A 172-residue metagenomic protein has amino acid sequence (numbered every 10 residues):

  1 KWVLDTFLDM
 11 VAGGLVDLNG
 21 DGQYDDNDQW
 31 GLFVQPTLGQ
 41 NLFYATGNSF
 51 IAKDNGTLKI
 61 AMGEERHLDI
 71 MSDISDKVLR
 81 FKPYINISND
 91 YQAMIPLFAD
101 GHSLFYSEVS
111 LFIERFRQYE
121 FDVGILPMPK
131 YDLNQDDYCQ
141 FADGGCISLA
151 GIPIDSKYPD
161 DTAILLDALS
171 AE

Functional and structural regions predicted by a protein language model:
K1, F33-N55, G144-P153: Periplasmic solute-binding protein
L4-G13, N41-A45, S49-N89: Glycine-centered hinge/linker elements that transmit conformational signals in sensory and ligand-binding systems
L8-G13, Y91-Y106: Short helices/loops that flank or line small-molecule/ion binding pockets
D9-N19, I113-F116: Pocket-flanking alpha-helical
D17-D28, D136-D137: Acidic, glycine-anchored loop motifs typical of Ca2+
Q35-L38, E108-I113: Beta->alpha turn/N-cap motifs
F116-E172: Extracytoplasmic/periplasmic substrate-recognition and gating elements
